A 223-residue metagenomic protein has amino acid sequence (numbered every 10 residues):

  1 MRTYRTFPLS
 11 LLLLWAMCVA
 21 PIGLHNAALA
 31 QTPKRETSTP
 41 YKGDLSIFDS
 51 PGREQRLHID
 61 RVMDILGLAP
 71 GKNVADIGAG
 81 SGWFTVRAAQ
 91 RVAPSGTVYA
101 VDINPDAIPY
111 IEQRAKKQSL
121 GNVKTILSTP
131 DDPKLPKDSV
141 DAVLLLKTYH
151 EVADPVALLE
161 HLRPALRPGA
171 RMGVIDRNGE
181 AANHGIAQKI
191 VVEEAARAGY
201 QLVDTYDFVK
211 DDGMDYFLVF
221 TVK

Functional and structural regions predicted by a protein language model:
L29-A75, W83, Y110-Q113, L145: Class I SAM-dependent transferase core
A89-Q90, V156-R171: A short glycine-rich, Lys/Arg-flanked "PGG" loop and its adjoining helix->strand segment in the class I
N104-P105: Conserved SAM/SAH-binding beta-strand->alpha-helix loop
I108, R171-E194: Conserved class I S-adenosyl-L-methionine
Q118-D131: Conserved SAM-binding strand-loop segment of SAM-dependent methyltransferases
D131-V143: A short acidic, Gly/Pro-enriched loop at the edge of an enzyme's catalytic core that lines a small-molecule cofactor
D141-P155: A short SAM/SAH-binding and catalytic strip from SAM-dependent methyltransferases
V192, L202-K223: Core SAM-dependent methyltransferase catalytic element
